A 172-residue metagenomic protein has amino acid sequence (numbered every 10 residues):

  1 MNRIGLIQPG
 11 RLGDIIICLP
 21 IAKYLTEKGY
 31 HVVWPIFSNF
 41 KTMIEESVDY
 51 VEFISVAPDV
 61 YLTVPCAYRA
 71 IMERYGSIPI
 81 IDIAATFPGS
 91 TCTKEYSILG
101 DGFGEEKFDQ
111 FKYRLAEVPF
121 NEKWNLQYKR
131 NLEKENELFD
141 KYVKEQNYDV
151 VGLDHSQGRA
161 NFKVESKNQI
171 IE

Functional and structural regions predicted by a protein language model:
M1-E172: Catalytic machinery of carbohydrate-active enzymes, primarily nucleotide-sugar-dependent glycosyltransferases
